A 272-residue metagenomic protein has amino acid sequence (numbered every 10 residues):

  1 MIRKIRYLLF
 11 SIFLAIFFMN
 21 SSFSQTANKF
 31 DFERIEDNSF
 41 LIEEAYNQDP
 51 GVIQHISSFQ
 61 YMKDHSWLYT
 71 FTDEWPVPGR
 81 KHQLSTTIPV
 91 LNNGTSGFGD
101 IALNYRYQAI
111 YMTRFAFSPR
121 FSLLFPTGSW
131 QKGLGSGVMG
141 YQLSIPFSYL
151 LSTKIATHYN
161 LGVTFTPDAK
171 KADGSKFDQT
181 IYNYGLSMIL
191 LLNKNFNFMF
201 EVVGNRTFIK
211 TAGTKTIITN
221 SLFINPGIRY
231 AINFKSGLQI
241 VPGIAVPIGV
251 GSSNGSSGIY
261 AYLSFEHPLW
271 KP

Functional and structural regions predicted by a protein language model:
M1-I35, L269-P272: Cleavable N-terminal export/targeting peptides
Q25-P272: Transmembrane beta-barrel domains of Gram-negative outer membranes and organellar outer membranes
